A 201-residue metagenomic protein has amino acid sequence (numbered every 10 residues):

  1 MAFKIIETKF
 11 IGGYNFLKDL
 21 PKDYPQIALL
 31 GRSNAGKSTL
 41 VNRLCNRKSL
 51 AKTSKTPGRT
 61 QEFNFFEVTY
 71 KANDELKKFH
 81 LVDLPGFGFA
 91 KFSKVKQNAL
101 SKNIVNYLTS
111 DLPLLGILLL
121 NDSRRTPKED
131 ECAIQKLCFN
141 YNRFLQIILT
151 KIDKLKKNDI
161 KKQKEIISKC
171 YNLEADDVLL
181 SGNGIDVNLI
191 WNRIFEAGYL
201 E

Functional and structural regions predicted by a protein language model:
M1-F89: Conserved G1/Walker A P-loop phosphate-binding module
I5-K18, K154-E201: Canonical P-loop GTPase G-domain recognition
L29, N34-A35, E67-Y70, G116 (+3 more regions): Structured catalytic cores of enzymes that bind and process phosphorylated ligands/cofactors
L44-C45, L108, I194: Hydrophobic aliphatic residues
S49, E62, H80, K96 (+5 more regions): Helical mechanochemical/support elements of P-loop NTPase systems and associated helical scaffolds
P57-R59, G86-G88, R124-T126, I152-L155 (+1 more regions): Conserved nucleotide-binding/hydrolysis micro-motifs of P-loop NTPases
A72-L112: Conserved nucleotide-sensing/catalytic segment adjacent to the nucleotide-binding pocket in NTP-handling enzymes
N103-D176: Conserved C-terminal guanine-recognition region of P-loop GTPase G domains, centered on the G4
